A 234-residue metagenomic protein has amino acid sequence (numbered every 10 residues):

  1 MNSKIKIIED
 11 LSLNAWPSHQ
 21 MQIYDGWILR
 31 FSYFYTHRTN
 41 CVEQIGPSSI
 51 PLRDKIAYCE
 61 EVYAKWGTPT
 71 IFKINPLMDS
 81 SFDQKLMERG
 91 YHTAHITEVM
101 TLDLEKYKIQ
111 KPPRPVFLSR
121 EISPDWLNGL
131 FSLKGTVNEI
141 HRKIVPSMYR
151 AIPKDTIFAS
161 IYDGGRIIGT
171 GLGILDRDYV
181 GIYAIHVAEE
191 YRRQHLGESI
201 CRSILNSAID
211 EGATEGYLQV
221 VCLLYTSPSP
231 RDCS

Functional and structural regions predicted by a protein language model:
M1-D10, R38, E43-Q44, T97 (+3 more regions): Short amphipathic alpha-helix that is part of the acyltransferase structural core
M1-K65, M78-D79, D83, E139-I140 (+1 more regions): N-terminal charged segments
A15-S18, G67-T68, F82, I96 (+2 more regions): A short helix-loop-beta-strand connector motif used in the catalytic cores of GNAT acetyltransferases and, in some
G26-F31, V99, S160, R166-I174 (+1 more regions): Conserved beta-strand in the GNAT
E43-S49, I185-R192: A short, internal acetyl-CoA/4′-phosphopantetheine-binding micro-motif in the GNAT/acyltransferase core
D54-C59, R193-N206: Conserved acetyl-CoA-binding loop-helix of GNAT-fold acetyltransferases
W66-I74, I209-V220: Conserved GNAT acetyl-CoA-binding A-motif
Y225-S234: Single conserved hydrophobic/aromatic residue that forms the stacking wall/gate of nucleotide- or nucleobase-binding
